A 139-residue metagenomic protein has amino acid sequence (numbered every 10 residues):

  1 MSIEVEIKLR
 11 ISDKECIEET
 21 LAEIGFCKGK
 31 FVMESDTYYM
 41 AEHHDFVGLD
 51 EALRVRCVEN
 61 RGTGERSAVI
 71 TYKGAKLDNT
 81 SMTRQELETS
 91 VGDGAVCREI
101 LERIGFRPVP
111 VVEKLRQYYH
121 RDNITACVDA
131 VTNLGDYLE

Functional and structural regions predicted by a protein language model:
M1-N123: N-terminal strand-loop-strand beta-hairpin
H120, T125-Y137: Strongly charged, low-complexity linkers/loops
